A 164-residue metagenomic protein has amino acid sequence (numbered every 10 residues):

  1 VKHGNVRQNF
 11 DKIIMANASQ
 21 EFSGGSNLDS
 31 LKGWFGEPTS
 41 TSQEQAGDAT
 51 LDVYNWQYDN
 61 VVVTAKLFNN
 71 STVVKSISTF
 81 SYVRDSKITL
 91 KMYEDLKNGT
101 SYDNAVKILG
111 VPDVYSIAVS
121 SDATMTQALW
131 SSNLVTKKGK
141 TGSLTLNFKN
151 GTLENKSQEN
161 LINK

Functional and structural regions predicted by a protein language model:
V1-K164: Residues within mature, well-folded domains
